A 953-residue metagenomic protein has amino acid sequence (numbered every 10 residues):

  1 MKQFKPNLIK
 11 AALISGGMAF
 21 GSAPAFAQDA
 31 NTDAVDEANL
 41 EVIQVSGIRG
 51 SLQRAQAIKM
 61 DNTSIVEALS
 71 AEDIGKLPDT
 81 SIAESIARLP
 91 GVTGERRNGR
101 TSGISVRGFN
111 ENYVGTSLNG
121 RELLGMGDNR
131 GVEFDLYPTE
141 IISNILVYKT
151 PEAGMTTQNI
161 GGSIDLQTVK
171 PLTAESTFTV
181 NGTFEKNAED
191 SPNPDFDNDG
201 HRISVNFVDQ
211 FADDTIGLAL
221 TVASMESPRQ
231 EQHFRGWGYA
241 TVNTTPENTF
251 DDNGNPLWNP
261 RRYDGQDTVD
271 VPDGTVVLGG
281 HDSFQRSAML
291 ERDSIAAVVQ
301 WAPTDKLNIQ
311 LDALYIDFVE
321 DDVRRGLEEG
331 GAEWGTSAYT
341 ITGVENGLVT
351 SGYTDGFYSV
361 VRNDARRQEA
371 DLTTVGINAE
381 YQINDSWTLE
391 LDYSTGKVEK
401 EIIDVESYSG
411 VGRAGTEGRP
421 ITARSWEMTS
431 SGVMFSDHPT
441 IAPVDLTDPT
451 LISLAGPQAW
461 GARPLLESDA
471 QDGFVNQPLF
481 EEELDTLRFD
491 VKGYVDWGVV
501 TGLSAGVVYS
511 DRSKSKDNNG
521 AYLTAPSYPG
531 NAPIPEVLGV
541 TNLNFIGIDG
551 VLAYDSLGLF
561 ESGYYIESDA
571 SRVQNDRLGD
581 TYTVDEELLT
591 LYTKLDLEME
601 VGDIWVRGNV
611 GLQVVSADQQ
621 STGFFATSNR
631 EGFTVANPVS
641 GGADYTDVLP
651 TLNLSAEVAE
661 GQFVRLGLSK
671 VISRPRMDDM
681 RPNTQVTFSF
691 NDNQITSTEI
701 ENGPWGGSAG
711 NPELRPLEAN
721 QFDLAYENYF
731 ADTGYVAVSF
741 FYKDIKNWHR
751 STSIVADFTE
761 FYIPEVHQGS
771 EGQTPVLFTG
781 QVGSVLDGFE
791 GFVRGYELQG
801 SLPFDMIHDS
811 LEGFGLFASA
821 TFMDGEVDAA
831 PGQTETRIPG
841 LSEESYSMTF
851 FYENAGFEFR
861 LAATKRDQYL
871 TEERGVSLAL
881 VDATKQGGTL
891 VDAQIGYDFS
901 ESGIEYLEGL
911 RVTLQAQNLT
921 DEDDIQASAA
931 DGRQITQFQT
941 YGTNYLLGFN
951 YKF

Functional and structural regions predicted by a protein language model:
Q28, F474-N476, F480, R488-Y494 (+5 more regions): Conserved C-terminal beta-signal and adjacent last beta-strands/turns of outer-membrane beta-barrel proteins
D36, P171-T177, A212-I216, K306 (+9 more regions): Short loop/turn motifs that connect adjacent beta-strands in outer-membrane beta-barrel proteins
Q44-G75, G103, E111-V114, R121: N-terminal periplasmic "start-of-domain" segments of outer-membrane beta-barrel proteins
A83-E122, K149: Extracytoplasmic beta-strand/coil segments of soluble accessory domains associated with Gram-negative outer-membrane
R121-K149, N198: Short acidic/polar hinge/loop motifs at secondary-structure boundaries that mediate gating or recognition
D195-W334, S351, Q368-N378, P650-L652: Transmembrane beta-barrel wall of Gram-negative outer-membrane proteins
D364, Q368-L372, D580-E586, I672-I745 (+5 more regions): Outer-membrane beta-barrel signature, preferentially recognizing the C-terminal barrel domain of Gram-negative
F741-I745, H749-A756, F761-R874, N950: Gram-negative outer-membrane beta-barrel transporters
